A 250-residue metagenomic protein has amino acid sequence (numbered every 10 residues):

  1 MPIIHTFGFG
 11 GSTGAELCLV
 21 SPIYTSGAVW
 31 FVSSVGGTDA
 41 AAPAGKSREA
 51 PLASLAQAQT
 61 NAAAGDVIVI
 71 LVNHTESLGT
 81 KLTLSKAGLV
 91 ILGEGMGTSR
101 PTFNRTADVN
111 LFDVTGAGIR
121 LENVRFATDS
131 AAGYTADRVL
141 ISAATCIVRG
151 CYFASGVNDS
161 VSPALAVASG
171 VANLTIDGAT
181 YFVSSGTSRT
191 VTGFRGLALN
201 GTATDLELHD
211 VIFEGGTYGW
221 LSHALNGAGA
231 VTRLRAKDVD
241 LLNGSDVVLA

Functional and structural regions predicted by a protein language model:
M1, S26-A28, S85-I91, N173 (+1 more regions): Interface-prone segments of viral and bacterial extracellular assemblies
M1-Q57, D240: Right-handed parallel beta-helix/beta-solenoid
H5-G8, L52-A53, N61, L92-G93 (+2 more regions): Beta-strand-rich, repetitive solenoid scaffolds
I23-G27, T60-A64, L84-S85, D113-T115 (+1 more regions): Flexible, charged surface loops at secondary-structure boundaries
W30-G36, A53-S77, L89-M96: Glycine-rich repeat segments that build the extracellular carbohydrate-interaction surface of secreted and virion
S77, G88-V139, S155-V157, S184-G186: Right-handed parallel beta-helix/beta-spiral solenoid domain characteristic of secreted/periplasmic
T80-L84, A107-T115, A132-S142, D159-G170 (+3 more regions): Glycine-rich beta-solenoid repeat tracts in large extracellular/virion proteins
L92-E94, A117-T128, A144-G156, G170-T187 (+2 more regions): Right-handed parallel beta-helix
